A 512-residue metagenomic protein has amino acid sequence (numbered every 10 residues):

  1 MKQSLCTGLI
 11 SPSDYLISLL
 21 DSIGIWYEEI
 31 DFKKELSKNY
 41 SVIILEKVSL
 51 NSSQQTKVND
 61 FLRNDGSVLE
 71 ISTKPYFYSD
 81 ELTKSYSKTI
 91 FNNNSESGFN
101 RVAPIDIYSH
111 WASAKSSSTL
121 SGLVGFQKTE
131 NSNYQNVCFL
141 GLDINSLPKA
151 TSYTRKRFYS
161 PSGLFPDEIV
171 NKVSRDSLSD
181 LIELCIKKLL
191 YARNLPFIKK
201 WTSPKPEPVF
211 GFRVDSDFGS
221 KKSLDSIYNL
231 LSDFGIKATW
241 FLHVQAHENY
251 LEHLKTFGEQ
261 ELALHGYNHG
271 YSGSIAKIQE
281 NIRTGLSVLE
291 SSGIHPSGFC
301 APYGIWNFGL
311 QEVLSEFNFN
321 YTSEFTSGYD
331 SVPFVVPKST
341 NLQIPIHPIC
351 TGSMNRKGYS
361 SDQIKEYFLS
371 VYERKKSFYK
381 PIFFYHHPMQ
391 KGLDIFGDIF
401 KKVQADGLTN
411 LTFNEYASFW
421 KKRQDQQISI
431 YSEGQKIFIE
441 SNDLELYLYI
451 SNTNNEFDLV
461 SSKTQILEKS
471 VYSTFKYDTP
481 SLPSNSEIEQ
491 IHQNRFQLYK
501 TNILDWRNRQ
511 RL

Functional and structural regions predicted by a protein language model:
K2-L5, S18-I23, S67, N94-R193: A glycine-centered loop/beta-turn motif at secondary-structure junctions
S4-F77: Helical hinge/lid and interdomain linker segments adjacent to catalytic or ligand-binding clefts that mediate domain
V48-S116: A glycine-rich, often tryptophan-bearing local segment used as a flexible ligand/cofactor-contacting loop or short
P161-K237, N268: An acidic-aromatic substrate-binding cleft motif
P196-F197, E207-S216, F317, I346-S418: Catalytic grooves of carbohydrate-active enzymes
E207-F210, K221-K222, S232-K357, P381-F384: Metal-dependent polysaccharide deacetylase catalytic core of the NodB/CE4 family, i.e., the active-site-bearing domain
Y416-N454: Surface beta-strand/loop "capping" patches
K463-L512: C-terminal beta-strand-rich structural cap/linker in extracellular carbohydrate-active enzymes
